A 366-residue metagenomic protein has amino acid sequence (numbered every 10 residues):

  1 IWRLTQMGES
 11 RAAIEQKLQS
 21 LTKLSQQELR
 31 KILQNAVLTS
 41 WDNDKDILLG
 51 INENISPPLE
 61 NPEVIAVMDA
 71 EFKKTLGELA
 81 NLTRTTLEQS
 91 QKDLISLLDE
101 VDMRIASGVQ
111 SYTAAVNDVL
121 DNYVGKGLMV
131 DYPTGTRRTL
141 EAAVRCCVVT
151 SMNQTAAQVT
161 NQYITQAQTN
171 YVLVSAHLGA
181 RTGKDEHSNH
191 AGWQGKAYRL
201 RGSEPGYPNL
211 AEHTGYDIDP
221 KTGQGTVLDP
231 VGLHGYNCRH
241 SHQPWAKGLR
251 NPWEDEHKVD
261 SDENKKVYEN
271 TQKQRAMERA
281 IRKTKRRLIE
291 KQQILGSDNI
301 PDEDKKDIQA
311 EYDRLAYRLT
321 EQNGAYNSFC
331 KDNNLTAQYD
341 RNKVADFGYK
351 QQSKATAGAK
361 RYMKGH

Functional and structural regions predicted by a protein language model:
I1-N122, L249, W253, H257-H366: N-terminal leader/targeting and assembly helices and adjacent pre-domain segments
A80-V172: Contiguous, non-catalytic segments that form substrate-binding/exosite surfaces or channel walls
R138-K247, E254-D255: Acidic, glycine-rich two-metal-ion catalytic cores of nucleic acid-processing enzymes
